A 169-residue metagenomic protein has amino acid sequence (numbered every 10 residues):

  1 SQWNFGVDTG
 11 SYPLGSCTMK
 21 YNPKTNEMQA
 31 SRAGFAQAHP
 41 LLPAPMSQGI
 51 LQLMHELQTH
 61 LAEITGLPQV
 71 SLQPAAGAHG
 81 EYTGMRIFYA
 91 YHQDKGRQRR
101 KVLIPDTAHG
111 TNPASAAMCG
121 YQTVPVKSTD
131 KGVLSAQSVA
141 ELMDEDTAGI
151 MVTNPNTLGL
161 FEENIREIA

Functional and structural regions predicted by a protein language model:
S1-P13, T18-T25, A30-G34: Flexible inter-domain linker/hinge segments
Q2, D8, P23, L41 (+3 more regions): ATP-dependent carboxylate/acyl-activation modules
Q2, L61-A62, A116: Residue-level preference for well-ordered alpha-helical positions
V7-D8, V70-S71, V124, I150: Acidic/polar loop patches that form or flank catalytic/metal-binding clefts of enzymes that bind anionic ligands
Y12-N22, P74-G80, P105-A108: A glycine-rich phosphate-binding loop feature that marks nucleotide/adenosyl-phosphate handling sites
G34-A75, G80: Conserved N-terminal alpha-helix of the aminotransferase class I/II PLP-enzyme fold
G49, H79-A169: Conserved PLP-enzyme active-site core in the AAT-like
